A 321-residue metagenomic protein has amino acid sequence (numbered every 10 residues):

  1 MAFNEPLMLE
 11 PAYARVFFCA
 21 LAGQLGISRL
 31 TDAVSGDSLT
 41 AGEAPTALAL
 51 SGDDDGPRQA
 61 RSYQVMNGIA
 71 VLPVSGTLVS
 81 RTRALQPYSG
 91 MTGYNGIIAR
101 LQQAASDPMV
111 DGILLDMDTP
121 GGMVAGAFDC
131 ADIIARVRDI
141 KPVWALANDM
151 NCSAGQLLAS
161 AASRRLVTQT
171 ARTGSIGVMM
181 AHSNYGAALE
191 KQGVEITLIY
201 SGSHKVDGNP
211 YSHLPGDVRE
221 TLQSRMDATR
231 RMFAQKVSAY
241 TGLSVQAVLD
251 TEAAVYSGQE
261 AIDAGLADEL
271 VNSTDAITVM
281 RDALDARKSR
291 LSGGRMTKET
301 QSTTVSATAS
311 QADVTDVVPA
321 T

Functional and structural regions predicted by a protein language model:
M1-T321: N-terminal organellar transit peptides
